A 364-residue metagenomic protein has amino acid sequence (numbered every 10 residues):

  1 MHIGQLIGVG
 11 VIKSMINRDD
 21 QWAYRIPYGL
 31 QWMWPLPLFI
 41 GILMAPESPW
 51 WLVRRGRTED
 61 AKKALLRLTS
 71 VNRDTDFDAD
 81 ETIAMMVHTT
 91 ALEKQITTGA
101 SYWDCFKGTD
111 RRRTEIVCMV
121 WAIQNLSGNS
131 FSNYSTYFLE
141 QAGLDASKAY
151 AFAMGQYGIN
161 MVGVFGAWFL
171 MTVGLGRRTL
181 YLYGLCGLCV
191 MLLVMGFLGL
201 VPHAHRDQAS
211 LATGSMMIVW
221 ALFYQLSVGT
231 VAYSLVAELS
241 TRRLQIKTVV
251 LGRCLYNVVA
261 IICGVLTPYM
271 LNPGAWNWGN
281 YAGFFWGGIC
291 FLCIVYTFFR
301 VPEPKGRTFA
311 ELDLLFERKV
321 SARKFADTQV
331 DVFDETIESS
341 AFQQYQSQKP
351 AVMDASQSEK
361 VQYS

Functional and structural regions predicted by a protein language model:
M1-L66, A91-S364: Alpha-helical transmembrane bundle of multi-pass membrane proteins
L68-T82: Short intracellular "coupling" helices and adjacent cytoplasmic loop segments at the cytosolic face of multi-pass
A79-L92: Cytosol/matrix-facing amphipathic helices and coiled-coil assembly/linker segments of eukaryotic membrane proteins
